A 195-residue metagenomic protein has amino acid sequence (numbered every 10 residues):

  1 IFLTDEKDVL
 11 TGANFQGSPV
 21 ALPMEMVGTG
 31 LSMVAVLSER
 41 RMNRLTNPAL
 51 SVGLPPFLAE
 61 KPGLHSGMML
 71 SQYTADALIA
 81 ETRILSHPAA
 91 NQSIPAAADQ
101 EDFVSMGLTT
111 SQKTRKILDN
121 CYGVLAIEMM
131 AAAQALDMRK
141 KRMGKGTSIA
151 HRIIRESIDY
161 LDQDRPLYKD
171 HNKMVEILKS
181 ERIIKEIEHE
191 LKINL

Functional and structural regions predicted by a protein language model:
I1-L195: C-terminal auxiliary extensions adjacent to catalytic cores
